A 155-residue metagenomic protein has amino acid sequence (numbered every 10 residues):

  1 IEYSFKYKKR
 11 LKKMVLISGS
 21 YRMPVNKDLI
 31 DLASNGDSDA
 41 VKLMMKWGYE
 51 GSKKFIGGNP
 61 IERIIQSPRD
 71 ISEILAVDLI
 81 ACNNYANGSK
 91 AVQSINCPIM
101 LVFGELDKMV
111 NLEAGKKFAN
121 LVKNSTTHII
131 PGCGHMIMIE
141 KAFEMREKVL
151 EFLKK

Functional and structural regions predicted by a protein language model:
I1-K42: Flexible "cap/lid" loop of the alpha/beta hydrolase fold
V15-I17, M100-V102, H128: Hydrophobic/aromatic beta-strand patches that form the interior of the parallel beta-sheet core in alpha/beta enzyme
P24, D31-S94: Conserved alpha/beta-hydrolase catalytic His-Asp/Glu region
V92-N96, L121-V122: Short, conserved loop/helix-junction motifs that constitute active-site signature segments in enzyme catalytic cores
I95, L101-F103, D107: Short beta-strand/loop motif that positions the catalytic acidic residue of the alpha/beta-hydrolase fold
K108-A114: Conserved alpha/beta-hydrolase "acid-adjacent" motif
K116-S125: Active-site-adjacent alpha-helix of alpha/beta-hydrolase-fold enzymes
S125-K155: Catalytic active-site module of serine/aspartate enzymes centered on a nucleophile-bearing elbow/loop
